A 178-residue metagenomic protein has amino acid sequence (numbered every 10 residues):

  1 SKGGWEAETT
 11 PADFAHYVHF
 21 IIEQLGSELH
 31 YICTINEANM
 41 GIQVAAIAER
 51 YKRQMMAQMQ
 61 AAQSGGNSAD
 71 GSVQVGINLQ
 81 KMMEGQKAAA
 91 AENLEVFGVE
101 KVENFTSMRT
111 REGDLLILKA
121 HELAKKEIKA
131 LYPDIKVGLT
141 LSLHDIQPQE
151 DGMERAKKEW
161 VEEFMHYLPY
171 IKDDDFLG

Functional and structural regions predicted by a protein language model:
S1-G178: Non-catalytic scaffold segments within catalytic domains of secreted glycoside hydrolases
